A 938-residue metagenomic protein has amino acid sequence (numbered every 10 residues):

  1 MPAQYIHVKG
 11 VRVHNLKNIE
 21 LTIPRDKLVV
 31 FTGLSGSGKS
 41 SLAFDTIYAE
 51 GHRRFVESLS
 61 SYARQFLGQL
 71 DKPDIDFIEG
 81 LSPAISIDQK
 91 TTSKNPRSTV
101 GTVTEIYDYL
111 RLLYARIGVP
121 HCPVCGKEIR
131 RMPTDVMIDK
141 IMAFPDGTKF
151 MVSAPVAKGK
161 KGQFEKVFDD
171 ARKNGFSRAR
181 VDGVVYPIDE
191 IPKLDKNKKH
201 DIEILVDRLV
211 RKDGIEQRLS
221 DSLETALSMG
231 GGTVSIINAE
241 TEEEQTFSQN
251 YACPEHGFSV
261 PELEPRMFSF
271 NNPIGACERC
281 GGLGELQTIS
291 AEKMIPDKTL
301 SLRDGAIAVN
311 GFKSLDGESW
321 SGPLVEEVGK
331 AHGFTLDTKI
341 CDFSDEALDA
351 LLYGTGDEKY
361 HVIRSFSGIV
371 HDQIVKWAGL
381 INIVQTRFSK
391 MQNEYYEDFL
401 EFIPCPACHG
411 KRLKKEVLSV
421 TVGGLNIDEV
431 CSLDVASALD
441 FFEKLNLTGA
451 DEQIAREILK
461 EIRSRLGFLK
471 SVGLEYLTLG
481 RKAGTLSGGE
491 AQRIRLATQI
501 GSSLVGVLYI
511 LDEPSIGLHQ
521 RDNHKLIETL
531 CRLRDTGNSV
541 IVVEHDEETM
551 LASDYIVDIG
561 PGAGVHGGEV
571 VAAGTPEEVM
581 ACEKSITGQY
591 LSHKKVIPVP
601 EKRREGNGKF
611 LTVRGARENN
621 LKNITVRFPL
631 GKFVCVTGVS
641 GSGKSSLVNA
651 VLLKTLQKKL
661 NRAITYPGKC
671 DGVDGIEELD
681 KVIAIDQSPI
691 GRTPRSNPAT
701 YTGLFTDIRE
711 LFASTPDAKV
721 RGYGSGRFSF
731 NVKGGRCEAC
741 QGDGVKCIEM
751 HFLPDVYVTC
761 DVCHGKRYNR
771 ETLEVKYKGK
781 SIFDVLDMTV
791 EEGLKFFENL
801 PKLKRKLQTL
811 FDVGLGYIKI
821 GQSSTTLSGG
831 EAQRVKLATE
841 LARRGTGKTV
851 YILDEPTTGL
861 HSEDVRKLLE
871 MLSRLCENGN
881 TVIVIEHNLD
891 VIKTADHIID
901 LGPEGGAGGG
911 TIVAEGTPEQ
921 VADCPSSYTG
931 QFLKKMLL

Functional and structural regions predicted by a protein language model:
M1-L938: Conserved phosphate-binding elements of NTP-dependent enzyme cores
